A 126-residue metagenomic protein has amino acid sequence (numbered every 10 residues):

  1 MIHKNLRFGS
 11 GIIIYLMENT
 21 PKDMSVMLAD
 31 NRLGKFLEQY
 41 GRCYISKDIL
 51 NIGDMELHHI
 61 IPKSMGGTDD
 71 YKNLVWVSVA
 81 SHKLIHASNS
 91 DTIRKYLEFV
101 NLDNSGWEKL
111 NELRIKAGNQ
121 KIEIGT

Functional and structural regions predicted by a protein language model:
M1, R94, W107-K109, G125-T126: Long, compositionally biased intrinsically disordered regions
M1-K22, N101-N104: Extended C-terminal regions of large enzymes
E18-G34, I61-D70: Short, contiguous acidic/charged loop-to-helix segments that flank catalytic cores in large enzymes
S25-E56, S78-A80, I85: Short cysteine-rich loop/turn motifs with clustered Cys
K47-V79, A87-Y96: Histidine-centered nuclease catalytic patch
S90-D91, D103-S105, I122-G125: A general structural signal for short secondary-structure boundary/capping elements
N104-R114: Acidic/histidine-enriched, glycine/proline-rich intrinsically disordered or flexible terminal extensions
E112-T126: Short flanking/linker segments adjacent to small metal-binding domains or redox-active Cys/His motifs
